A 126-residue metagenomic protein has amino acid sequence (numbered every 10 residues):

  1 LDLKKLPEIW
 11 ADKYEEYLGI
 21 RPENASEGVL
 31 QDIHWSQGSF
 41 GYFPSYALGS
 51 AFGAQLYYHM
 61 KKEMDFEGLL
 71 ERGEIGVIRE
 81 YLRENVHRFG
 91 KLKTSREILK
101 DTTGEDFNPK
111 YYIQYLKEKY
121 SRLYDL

Functional and structural regions predicted by a protein language model:
L1-L126: C-terminal, non-catalytic "cap/extension" segments appended to globular domains
